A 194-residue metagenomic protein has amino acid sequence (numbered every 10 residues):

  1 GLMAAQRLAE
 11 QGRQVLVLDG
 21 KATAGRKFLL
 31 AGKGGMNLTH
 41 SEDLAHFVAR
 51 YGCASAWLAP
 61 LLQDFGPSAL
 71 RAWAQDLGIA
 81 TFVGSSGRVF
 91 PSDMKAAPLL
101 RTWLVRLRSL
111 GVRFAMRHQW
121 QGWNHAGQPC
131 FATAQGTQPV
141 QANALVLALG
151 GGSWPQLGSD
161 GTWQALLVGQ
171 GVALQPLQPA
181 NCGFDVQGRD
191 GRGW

Functional and structural regions predicted by a protein language model:
L2: Residues forming the Rossmann-fold NAD(P)(H) cofactor-binding site
A9-K33: Glycine-rich FAD pyrophosphate-binding loop
Q11-R13, L77, L110, Q170: Conserved dinucleotide-binding and phosphotransfer motif residues
R13-L16, T81, L145, L174: Hydrophobic anchor at the start of a short beta-strand that flanks the dinucleotide cofactor-binding loop
L30, A97-P98, T102-W194: Predominantly flavin-linked oxidoreductase catalytic cores and closely associated redox partners
G35-V83: Glycine-rich active-site loop/strand segments that organize a redox cofactor
L58-L61, V89-M94, L149-L157: Flexible, glycine/proline-enriched loop segments at strand-loop-helix junctions that form or flank small-ligand binding
D76-T102, S109: Mobile, glycine/GP-rich and aromatic-enriched active-site lid/loop segments adjacent to catalytic centers
